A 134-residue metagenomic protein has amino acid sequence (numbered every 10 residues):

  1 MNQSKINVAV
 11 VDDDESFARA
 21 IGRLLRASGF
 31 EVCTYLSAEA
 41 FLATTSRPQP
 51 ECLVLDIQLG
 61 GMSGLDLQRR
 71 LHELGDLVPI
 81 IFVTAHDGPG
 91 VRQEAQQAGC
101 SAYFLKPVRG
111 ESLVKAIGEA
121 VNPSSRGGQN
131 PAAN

Functional and structural regions predicted by a protein language model:
E15-C33: Two-component/phosphorelay signaling modules centered on CheY-like receiver
A18, G60, G88: The feature encodes the CheY-like receiver
T34-C52: Acidic, metal-coordinating helix/loop segments flanking the phosphotransfer/catalytic sites of two-component signaling
L36-S37, S63-D66: Acidic catalytic/metal-coordinating carboxylates
A43, L65-D76: Short amphipathic alpha-helix used as the core "switch/output" element in two-component signaling
P50, G64, Q96-S101: As written
D56, T84: Active-site residues of response regulator receiver
G90, V108-I117: C-terminal output helix
